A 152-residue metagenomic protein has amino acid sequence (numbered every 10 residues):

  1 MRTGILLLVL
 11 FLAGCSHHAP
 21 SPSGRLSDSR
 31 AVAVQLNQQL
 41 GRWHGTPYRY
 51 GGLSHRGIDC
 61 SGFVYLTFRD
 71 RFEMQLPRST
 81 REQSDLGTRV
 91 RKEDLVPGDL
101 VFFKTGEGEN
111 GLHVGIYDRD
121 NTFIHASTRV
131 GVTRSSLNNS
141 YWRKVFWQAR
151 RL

Functional and structural regions predicted by a protein language model:
M1-C15: Sec-dependent bacterial lipoprotein signal peptides
L12-V32: Bacterial Sec signal peptide processing site at the extreme N-terminus
S23-S27, P47-H55, K104: Second-shell loop/turn segments in exported
G24-D28, M74-R134, N139: ...with weaker cross-activation on analogous glycine-rich loops/strands in unrelated enzymes
L36, L40-I58: Extracytoplasmic/periplasm-facing segments of secreted or lipoprotein envelope proteins
L40-Y48, T67-L76, T105, S127 (+1 more regions): Sec/Tat-exported extracytoplasmic proteins
H55-F68: Active-site nucleophilic cysteine motif
N138-L152: Glycine- and charge-enriched low-complexity intrinsically disordered segments
